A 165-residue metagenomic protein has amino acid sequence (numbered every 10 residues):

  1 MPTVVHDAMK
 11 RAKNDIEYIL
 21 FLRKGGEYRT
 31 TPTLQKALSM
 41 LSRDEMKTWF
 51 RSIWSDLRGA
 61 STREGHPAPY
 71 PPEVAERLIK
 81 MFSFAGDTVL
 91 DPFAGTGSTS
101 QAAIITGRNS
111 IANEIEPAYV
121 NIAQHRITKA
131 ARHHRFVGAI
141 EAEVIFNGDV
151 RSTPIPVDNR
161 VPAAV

Functional and structural regions predicted by a protein language model:
M1-I122, V165: Core catalytic lobe of class I
Q124-P162: S-adenosyl-L-methionine
